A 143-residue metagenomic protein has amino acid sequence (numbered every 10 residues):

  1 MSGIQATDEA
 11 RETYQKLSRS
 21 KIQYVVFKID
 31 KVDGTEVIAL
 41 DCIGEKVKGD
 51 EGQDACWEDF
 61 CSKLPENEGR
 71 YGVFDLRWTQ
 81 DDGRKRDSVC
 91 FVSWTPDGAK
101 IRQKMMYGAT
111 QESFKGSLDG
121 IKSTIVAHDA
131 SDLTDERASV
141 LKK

Functional and structural regions predicted by a protein language model:
M1-K143: Long, low-complexity regulatory segments enriched in Ser/Thr/Pro/Gly and acidic residues
